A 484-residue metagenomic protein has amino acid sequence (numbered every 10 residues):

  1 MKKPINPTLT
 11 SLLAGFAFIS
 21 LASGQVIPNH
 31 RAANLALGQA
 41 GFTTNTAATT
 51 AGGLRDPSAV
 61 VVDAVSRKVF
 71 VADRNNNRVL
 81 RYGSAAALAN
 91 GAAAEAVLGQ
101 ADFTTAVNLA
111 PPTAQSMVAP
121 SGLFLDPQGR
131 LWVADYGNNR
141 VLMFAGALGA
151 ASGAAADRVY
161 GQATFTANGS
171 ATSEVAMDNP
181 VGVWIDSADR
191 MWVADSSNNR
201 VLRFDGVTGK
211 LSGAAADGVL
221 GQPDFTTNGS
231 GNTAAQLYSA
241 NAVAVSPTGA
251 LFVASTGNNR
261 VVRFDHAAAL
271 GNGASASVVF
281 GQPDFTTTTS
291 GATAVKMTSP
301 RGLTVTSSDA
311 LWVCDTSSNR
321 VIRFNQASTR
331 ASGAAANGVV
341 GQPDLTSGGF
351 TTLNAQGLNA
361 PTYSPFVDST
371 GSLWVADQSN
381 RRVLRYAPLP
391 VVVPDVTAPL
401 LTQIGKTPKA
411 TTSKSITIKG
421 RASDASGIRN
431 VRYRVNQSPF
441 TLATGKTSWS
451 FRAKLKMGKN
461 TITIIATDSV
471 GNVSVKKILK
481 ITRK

Functional and structural regions predicted by a protein language model:
T10-S20: Bacterial N-terminal signal peptides
Q25-S58, A85-S121, A147-V181, V207-N241 (+3 more regions): Gly/Pro-rich loop segments of beta-rich domains
V62-S66, L125-Q128, I185-A188, V245-T248 (+2 more regions): Residue-level detector of Asp-centered blade-edge/turn motifs that repeat once per structural unit in beta-propeller
K68-F70, R130-W132, R190-W192, A250-V253 (+2 more regions): Conserved beta-propeller blade signature
R74-N75, Y136-G137, G146, S196-S197 (+5 more regions): Short loop/turn segments immediately following the C-termini of beta-strands
N77-R81, A93-A96, N139-M143, A155-R158 (+7 more regions): A short loop-to-beta-strand structural motif that recurs across blades of beta-propeller domains
N319, R323, P361-V392: Blade-level signature of beta-propeller repeat domains, shared across WD40, Kelch, NHL, RCC1 and BNR/Asp-box propellers
P394-K484: Long, low-complexity serine/threonine/glycine- and acidic-rich segments characteristic of extracellular
